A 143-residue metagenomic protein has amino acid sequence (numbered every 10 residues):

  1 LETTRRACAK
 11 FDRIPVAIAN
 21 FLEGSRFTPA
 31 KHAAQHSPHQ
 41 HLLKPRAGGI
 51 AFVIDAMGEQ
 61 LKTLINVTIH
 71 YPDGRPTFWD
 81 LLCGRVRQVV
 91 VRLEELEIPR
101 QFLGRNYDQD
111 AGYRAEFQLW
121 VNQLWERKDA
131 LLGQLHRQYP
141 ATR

Functional and structural regions predicted by a protein language model:
L1-R5: Membrane-interfacial amphipathic helices and adjacent loop/beta segments that form the lipid-substrate binding surface
D12-N106: A cross-family acyltransferase "interaction/gating" segment
G104-R143: Accessory terminal regions of nucleic-acid processing enzymes
